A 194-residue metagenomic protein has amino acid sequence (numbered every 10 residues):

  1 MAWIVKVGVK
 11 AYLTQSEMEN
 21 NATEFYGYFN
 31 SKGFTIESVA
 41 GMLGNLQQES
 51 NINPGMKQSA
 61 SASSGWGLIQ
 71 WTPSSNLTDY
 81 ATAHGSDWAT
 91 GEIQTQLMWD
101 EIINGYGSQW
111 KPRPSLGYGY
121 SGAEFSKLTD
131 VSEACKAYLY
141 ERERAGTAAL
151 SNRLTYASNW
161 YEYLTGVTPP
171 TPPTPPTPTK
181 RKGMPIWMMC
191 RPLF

Functional and structural regions predicted by a protein language model:
M1, T177-F194: Enriched but not universal
M1-A2, L13, A123-T171: Active-site or metal-binding loop neighborhoods of secreted/extracellular toxin and effector enzymes
W3-G27, S50-D130: Peptidoglycan-targeting cell-wall enzymes and recognition modules
T23-Y26, V39-L46, S132-K136, L154: Short, well-structured alpha-helical segments
F29-G33, E37: GGW-centered surface loops in extracellular recognition modules
I36-N53, M98, L139: Short, functionally critical alpha-helical segments immediately adjacent to catalytic or ligand/cofactor-binding
G44-S50, W71-S74, E141-R142, P192-L193: Active-site-proximal beta-strand/loop segments in catalytic clefts of secreted hydrolases
T168-K180: Acidic, proline-/serine-/threonine-rich low-complexity intrinsically disordered repeat tracts
